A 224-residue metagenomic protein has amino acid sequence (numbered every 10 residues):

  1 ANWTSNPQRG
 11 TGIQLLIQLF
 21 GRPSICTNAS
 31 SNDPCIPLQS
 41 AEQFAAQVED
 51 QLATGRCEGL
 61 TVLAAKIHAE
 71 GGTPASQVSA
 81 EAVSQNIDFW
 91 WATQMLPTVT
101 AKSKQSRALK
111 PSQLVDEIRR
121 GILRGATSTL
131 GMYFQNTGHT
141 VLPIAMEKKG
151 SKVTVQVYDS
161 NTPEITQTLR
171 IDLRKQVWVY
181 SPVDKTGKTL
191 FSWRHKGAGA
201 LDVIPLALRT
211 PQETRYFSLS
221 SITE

Functional and structural regions predicted by a protein language model:
A1-A82: Active-site-adjacent structural segments surrounding the nucleophilic cysteine of cysteine proteases and isopeptidases
N2, L19, F89-W90, V177 (+1 more regions): Residues in intrinsically disordered, low-complexity segments of regulatory proteins
S5, A92-T93, Y180, H195: Intrinsic disorder/low-complexity segments enriched in polar/charged and small flexible residues
L52-E58, T127, G138-V141, K152-T154: Extracellular structured ligand-interaction cores
E58-G59, L63-G138, S160: Conserved active-site-adjacent core of cysteine acyl-enzyme catalytic domains
Q135-G138, E147-E224: Cys-His-centered catalytic/binding microenvironment captured across papain-like cysteine peptidases and homologous
P143-A145: Conserved hydrophobic positions within beta-strands
